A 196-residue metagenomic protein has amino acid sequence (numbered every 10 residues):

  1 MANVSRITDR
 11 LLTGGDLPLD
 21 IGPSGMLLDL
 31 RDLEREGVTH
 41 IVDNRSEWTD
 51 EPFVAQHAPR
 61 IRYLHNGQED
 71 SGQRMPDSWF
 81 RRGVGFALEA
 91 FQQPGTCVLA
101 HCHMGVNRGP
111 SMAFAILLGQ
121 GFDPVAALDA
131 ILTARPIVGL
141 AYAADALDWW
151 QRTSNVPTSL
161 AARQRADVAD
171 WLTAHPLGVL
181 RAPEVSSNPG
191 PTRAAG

Functional and structural regions predicted by a protein language model:
A2-C97, L118-W150, P157: Cysteine-based protein phosphatase catalytic domain of the PTP/DSP
N3-R6, L12, G22, L64-D70 (+1 more regions): Intrinsically disordered, low-complexity regulatory segments that flank or lie outside the structured catalytic cores
G95-F114, L118: A phosphate-binding catalytic loop at a beta-strand-loop-alpha-helix junction that coordinates phosphoryl groups
A141-P176: Charged C-terminal helix
